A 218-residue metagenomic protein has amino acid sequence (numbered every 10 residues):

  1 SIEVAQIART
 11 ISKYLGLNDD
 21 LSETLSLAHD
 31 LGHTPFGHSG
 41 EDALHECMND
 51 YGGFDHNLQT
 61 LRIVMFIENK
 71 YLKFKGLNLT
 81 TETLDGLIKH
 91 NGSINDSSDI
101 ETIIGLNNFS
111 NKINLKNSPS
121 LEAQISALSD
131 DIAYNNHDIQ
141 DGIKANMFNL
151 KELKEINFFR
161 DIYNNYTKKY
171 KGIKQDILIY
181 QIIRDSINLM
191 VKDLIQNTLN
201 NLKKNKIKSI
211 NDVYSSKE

Functional and structural regions predicted by a protein language model:
S1-E46, D50-Y51, V64-E68, L72 (+1 more regions): Acidic/His-rich, divalent-metal-binding segments that scaffold phosphate/diphosphate chemistry
Q6-I11, D20, F54-L58, I63-E218: Histidine-centered, transition-metal-coordinating active-site segments
